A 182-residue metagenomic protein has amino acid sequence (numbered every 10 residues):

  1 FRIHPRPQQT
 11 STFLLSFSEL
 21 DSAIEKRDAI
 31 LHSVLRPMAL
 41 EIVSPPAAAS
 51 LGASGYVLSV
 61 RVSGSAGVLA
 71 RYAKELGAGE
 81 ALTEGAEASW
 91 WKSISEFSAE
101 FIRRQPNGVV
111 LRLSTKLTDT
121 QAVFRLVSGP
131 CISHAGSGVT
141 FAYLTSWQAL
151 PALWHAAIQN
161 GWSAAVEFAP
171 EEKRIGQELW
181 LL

Functional and structural regions predicted by a protein language model:
F1-P106: C-terminal substrate-binding/cap subdomain adjacent to the FAD-binding core in PCMH-type and related FAD-linked
E80-L182: Conserved glycine-rich FAD pyrophosphate-binding loop
